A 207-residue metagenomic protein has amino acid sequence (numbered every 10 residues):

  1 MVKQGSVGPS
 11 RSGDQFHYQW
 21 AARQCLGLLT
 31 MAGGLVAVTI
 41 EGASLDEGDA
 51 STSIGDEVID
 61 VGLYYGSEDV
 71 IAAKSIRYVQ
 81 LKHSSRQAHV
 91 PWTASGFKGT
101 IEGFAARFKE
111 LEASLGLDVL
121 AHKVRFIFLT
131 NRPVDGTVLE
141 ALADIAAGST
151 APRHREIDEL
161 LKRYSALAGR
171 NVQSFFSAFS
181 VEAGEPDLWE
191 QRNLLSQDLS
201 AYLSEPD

Functional and structural regions predicted by a protein language model:
M1-D14, D69-D207: Acidic metal-coordinating catalytic centers involved in nucleic-acid phosphodiester chemistry
K3, V7-G96: Catalytic centers of nucleases
